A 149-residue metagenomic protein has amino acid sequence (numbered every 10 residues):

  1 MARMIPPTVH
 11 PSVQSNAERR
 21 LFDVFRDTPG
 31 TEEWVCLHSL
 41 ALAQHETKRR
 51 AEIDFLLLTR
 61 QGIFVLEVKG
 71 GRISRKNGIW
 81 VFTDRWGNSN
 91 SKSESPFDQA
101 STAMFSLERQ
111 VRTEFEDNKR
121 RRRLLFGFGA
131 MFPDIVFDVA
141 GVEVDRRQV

Functional and structural regions predicted by a protein language model:
M1-V149: Intrinsically disordered, low-complexity Ser/Thr/Pro/Gly-rich regulatory segments
